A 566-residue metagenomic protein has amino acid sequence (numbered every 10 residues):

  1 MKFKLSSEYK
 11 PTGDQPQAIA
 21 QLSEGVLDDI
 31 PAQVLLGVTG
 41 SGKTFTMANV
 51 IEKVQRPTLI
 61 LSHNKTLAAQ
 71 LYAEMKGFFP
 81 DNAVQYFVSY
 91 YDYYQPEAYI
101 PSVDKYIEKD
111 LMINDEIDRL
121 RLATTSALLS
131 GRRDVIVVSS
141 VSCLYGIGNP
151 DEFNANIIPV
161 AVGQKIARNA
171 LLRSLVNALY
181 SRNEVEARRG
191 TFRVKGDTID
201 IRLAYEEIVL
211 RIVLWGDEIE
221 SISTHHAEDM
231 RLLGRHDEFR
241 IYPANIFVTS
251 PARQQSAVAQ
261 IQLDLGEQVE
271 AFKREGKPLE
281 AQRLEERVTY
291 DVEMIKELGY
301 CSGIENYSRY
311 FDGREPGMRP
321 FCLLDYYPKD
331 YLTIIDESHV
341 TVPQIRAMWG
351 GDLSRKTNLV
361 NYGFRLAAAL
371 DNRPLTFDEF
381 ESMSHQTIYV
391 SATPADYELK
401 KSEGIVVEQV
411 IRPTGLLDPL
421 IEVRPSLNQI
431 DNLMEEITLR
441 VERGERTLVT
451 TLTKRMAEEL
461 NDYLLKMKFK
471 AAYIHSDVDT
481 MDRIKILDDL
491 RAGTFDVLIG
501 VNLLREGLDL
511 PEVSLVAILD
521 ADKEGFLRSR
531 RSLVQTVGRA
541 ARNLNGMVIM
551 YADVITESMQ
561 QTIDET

Functional and structural regions predicted by a protein language model:
M1-T566: ASCE RecA-like P-loop NTPase motor cores that couple ATP hydrolysis to mechanical translocation on nucleic acids
